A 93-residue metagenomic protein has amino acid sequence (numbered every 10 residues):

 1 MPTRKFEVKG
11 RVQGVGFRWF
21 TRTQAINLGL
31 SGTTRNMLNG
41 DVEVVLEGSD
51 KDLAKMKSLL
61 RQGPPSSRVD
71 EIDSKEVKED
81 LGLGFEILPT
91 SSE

Functional and structural regions predicted by a protein language model:
M1-E93: Intrinsically disordered, low-complexity, mixed-charge
